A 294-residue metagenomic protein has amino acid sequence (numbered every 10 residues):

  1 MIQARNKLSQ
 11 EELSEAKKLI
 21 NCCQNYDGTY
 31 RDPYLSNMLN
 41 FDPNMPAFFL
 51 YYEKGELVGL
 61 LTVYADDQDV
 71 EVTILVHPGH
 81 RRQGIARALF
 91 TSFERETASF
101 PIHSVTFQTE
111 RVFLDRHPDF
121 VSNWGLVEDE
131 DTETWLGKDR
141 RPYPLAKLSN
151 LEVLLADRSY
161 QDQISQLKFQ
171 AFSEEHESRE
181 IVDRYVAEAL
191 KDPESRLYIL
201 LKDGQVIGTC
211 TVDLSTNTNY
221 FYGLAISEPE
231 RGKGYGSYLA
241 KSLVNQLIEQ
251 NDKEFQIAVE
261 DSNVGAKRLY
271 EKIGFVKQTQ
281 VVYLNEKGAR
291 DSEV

Functional and structural regions predicted by a protein language model:
M1-L35, K147-E177: Short amphipathic alpha-helix that is part of the acyltransferase structural core
Q24, R31-T97, E110-R111, C210-N219: Conserved donor-binding loop and adjoining core beta-sheet/short helix segment in diverse acyl/aminoacyl transferases
D67, P78-S149, L284-E286: Acyl-donor-binding surface of acyltransferase catalytic domains
V72-I74, V105-T109, F221, F255-V259: Conserved hydrophobic beta-strand within the GNAT/NAT acetyltransferase core sheet that lines the active-site cleft
T73-Q83, L224-G232, E260: A short, internal acetyl-CoA/4′-phosphopantetheine-binding micro-motif in the GNAT/acyltransferase core
R82-R95, I226, G232-E249, K267-K272: Conserved acetyl-CoA-binding loop-helix of GNAT-fold acetyltransferases
E130-Y160, K253, A258-V264, T279-V294: C-terminal "cap" of GNAT-fold acetyltransferases
K168-T211, S215: A mid-sequence, solvent-exposed acidic-amphipathic segment
